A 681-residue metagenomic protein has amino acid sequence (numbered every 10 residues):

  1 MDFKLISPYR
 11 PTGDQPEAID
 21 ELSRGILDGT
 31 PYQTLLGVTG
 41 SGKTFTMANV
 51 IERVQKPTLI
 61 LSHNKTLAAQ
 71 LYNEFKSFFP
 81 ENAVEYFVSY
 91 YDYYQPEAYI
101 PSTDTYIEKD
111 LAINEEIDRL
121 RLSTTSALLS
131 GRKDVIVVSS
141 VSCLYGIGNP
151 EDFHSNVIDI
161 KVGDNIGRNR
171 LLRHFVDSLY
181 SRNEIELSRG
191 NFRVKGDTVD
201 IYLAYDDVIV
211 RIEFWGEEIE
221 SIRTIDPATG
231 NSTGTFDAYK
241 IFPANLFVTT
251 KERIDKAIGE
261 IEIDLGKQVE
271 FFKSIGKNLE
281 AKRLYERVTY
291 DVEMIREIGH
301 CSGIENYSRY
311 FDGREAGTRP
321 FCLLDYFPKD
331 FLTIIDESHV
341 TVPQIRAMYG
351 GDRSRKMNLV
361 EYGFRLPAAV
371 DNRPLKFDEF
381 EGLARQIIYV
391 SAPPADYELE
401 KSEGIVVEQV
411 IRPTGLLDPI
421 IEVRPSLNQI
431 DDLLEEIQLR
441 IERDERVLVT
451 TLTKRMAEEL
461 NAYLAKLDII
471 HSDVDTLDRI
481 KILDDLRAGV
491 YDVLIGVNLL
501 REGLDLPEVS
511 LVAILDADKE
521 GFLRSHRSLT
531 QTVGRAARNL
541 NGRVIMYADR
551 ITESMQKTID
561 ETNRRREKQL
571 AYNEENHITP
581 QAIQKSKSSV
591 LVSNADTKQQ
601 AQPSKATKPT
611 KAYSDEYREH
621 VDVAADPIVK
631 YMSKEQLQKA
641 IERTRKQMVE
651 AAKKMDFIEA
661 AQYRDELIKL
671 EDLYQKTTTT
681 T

Functional and structural regions predicted by a protein language model:
M1-L36: Conserved pre-motif I regulatory segment
L27-T34, K56-P57, K133-V135, E445-R446: Pre-Walker A (Motif I) flank of P-loop NTPase domains
D28-V50: Walker A/P-loop
G40-K43, L67, Q429, M456 (+1 more regions): Short acidic loop-to-helix transition motifs that present clustered carboxylates
Q55-S77, V84-D92, L452-R455: Conserved Walker A/P-loop ATP-binding site and its immediately adjacent core in helicase/helicase-like ATPase domains
F87-E442, K454-R455, N461, A465 (+3 more regions): N-terminal cationic and glycine-rich segments that engage phosphates or anionic surfaces
V474-G496: Conserved helicase ATPase core of P-loop NTP-dependent helicases/translocases
